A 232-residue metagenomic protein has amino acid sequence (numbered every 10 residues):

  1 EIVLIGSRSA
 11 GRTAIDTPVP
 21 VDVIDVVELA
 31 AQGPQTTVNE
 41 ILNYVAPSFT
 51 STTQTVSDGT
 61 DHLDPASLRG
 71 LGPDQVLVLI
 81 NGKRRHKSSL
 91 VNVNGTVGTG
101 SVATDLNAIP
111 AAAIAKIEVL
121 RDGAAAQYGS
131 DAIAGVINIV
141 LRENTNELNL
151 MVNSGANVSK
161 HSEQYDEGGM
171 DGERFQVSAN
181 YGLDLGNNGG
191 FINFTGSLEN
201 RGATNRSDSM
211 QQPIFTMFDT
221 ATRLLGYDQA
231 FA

Functional and structural regions predicted by a protein language model:
I2-Q35, N39, T60, S89-T99 (+1 more regions): N-terminal periplasmic "start-of-domain" segments of outer-membrane beta-barrel proteins
S7, D122, N153-N157, S197-E199: Outer-membrane beta-barrel pore domains and translocons
T17-T36, E40-N43, P65-L71, G98-N107 (+3 more regions): Short, polar/charged loop or turn motifs at beta-strand boundaries
V21, L29, L42, I117-E118 (+2 more regions): Non-catalytic regulatory/gating segments with a bias toward low-complexity or hydrophobic composition
V38-I41, V45, A66, L79 (+3 more regions): N-terminal periplasmic accessory domains that precede and gate Gram-negative outer-membrane beta-barrel machines
N39-S89: Extracytoplasmic beta-strand/coil segments of soluble accessory domains associated with Gram-negative outer-membrane
K83-R121: Short acidic/polar hinge/loop motifs at secondary-structure boundaries that mediate gating or recognition
N146-N149, E163-A232: Transmembrane beta-barrel wall of Gram-negative outer-membrane proteins
